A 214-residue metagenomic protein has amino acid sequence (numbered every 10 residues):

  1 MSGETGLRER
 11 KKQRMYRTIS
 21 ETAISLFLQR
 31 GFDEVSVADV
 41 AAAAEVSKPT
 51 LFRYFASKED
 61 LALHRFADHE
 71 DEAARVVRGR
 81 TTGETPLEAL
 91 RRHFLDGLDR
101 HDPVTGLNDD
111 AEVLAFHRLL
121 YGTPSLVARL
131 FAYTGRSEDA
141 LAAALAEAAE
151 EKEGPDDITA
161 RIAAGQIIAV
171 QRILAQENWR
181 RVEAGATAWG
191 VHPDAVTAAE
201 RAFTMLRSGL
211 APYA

Functional and structural regions predicted by a protein language model:
M1-V46: Basic, helix-initiating cap at the start of DNA-binding domains
G6, R30-F32, E45, F52-H64 (+1 more regions): HTH DNA-binding helix-turn interface
M15, H69, F94, Y133-S137 (+1 more regions): Hydrophobic/aromatic residues within well-ordered alpha-helical segments
E72-F116: Hydrophobic alpha-helical connector segments
A111-D139, K152-E153: Short secondary-structure transition hinges
G135-A164: Hydrophobic alpha-helical bundle segments that form small-molecule/ligand-binding pockets
A143, E147, Q176-A214: C-terminal peripheral helix-coil segments that are non-catalytic and often amphipathic
I168-R172: Alpha-helical transmembrane segments of multipass membrane proteins
